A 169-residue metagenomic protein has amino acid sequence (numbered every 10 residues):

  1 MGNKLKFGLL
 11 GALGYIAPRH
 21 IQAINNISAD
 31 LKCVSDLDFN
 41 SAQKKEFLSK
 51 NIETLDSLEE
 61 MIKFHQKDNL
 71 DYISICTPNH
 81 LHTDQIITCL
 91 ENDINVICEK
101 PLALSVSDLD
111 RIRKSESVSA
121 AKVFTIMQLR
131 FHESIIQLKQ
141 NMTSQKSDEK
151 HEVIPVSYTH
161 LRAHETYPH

Functional and structural regions predicted by a protein language model:
M1-K50: N-terminal Rossmann-like dinucleotide-binding module
L31, L70-I73, K150: Local beta-strand N-terminus motif with an aromatic residue
E53-R113: Beta-loop-alpha module in the N-terminal Rossmann-like domain of NAD(P)-dependent dehydrogenases, especially those
K100-P101, M127-L129: Short strand-turn motif at the edge of the Rossmann-like AdoMet-binding core
R111-Q128, H151: Rossmann-fold dehydrogenase core element
F131-I154: Oxidoreductase and adenylate-handling cofactor-binding alpha/beta cores
T159-T166: Conserved small/polar residues in nucleotide/adenosyl-binding loops
